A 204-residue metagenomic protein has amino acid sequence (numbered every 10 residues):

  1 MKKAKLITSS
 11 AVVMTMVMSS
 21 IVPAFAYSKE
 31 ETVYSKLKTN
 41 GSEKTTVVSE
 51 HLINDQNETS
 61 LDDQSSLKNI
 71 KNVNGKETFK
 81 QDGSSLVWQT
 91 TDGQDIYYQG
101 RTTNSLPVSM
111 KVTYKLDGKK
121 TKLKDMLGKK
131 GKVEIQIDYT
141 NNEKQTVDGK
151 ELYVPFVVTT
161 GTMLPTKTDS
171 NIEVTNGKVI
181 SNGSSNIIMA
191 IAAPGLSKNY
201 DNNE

Functional and structural regions predicted by a protein language model:
K2-E204: Cytosol-facing boundaries of transmembrane alpha helices in integral membrane proteins
